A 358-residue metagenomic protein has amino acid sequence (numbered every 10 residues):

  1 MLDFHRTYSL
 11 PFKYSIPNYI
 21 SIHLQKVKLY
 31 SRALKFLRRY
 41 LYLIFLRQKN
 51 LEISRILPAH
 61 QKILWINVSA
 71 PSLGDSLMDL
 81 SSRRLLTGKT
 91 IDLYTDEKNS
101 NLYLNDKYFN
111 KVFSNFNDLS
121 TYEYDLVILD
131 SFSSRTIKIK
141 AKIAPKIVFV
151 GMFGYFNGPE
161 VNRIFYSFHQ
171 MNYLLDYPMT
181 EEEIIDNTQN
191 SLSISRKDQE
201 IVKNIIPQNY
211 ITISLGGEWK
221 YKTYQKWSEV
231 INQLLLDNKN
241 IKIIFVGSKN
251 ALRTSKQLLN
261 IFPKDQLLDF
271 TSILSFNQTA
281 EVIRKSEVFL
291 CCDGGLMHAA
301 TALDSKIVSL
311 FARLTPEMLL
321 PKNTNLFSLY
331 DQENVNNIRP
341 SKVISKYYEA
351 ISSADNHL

Functional and structural regions predicted by a protein language model:
L2-H60: Positively charged, low-complexity intrinsically disordered leader regions
L2-Y19, V161-I164, D269-F270, H298-L358: Nucleotide-sugar donor-binding patch of glycosyltransferase catalytic domains
D3, F113-S191, S214, L314-E317: Conserved nucleotide-diphosphate donor binding/catalytic pocket of glycan-assembly enzymes
R32-L37, L43-I56, F245-I273, N323-L358: Extended, non-globular alpha-helical segments
L64-P71, M152-F153, R196-T254, R313-P316: Active-site donor-nucleotide binding/catalytic segment of nucleotide-sugar enzymes
S76-L86, K98-N101, V230: Short amphipathic alpha-helix
T90-E97, I243-G247: Short internal beta-strands
K226-V308, A312: Donor-binding and catalytic core of enzymes assembling or modifying cell-surface/extracellular glycoconjugates
